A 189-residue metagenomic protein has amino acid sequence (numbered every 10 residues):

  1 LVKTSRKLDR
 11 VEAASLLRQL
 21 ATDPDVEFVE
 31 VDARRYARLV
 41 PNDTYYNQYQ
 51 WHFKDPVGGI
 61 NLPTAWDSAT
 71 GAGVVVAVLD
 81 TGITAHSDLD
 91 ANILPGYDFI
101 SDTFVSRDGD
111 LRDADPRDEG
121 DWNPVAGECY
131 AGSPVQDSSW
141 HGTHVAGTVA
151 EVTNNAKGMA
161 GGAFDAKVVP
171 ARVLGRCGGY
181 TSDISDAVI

Functional and structural regions predicted by a protein language model:
L1-H52: Autoinhibitory propeptides
D32, A171-R172: A cross-family glycoside hydrolase active-site/sugar-binding cleft signature
D43-V169, G175-I189: Active-site core segment of subtilase-fold serine proteases
